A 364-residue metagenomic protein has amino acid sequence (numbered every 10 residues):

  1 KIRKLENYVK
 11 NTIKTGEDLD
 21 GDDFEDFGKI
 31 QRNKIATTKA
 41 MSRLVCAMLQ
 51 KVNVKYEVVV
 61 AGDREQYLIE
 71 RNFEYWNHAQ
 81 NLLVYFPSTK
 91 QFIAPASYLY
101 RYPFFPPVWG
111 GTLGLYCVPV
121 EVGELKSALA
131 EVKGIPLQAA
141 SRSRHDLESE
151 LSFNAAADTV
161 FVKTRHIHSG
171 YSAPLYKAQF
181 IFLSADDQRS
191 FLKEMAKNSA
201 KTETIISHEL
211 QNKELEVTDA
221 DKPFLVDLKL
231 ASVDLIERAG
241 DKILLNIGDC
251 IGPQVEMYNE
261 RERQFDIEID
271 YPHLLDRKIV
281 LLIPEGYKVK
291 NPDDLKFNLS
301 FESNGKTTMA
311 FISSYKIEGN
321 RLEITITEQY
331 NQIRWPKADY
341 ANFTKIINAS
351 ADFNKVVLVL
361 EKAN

Functional and structural regions predicted by a protein language model:
K1-N364: A sensor for short, sequence-defined functional sites
